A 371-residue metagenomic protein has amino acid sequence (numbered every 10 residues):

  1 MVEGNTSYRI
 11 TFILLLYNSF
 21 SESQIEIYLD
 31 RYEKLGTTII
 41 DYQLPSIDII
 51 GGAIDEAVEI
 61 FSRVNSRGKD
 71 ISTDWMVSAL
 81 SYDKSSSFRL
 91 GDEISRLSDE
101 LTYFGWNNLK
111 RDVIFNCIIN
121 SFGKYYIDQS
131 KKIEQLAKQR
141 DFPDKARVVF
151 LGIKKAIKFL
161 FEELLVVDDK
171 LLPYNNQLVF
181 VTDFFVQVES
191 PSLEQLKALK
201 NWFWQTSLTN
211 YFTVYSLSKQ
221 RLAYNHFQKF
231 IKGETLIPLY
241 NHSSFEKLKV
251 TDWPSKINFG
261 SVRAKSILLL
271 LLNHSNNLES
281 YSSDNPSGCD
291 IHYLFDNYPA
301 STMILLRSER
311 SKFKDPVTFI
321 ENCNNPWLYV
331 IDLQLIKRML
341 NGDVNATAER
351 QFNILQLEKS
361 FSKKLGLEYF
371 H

Functional and structural regions predicted by a protein language model:
M1-F122, W204, F319-H371: Basic- and aromatic-enriched surface patches that contact anionic nucleotides/nucleic acids
E33-L35, V166-K170, I291-L294: Generic recognition of flexible, low-complexity loop/linker segments
Q43-S46, K170, T302-M303: Beta-sheet entry/capping signal
S66, Y82, Q187, Q205-T209 (+1 more regions): Short, well-ordered loop/turn and helix-capping segments at boundaries between secondary-structure elements and domains
D74-V77, S192-N201, V214-L217, D315-N325: Composition- and surface-driven signal marking solvent-exposed, interaction-prone regions in large proteins
W106-L248: A cross-family structural signal marking well-folded subdomains
L172-P173, P286, Y298-A300, K312-F313 (+2 more regions): A structural signal for short secondary-structure junctions
L208-S301, L305-D315: Intrinsically disordered, low-complexity N-proximal targeting/linker segments that flank membranes
